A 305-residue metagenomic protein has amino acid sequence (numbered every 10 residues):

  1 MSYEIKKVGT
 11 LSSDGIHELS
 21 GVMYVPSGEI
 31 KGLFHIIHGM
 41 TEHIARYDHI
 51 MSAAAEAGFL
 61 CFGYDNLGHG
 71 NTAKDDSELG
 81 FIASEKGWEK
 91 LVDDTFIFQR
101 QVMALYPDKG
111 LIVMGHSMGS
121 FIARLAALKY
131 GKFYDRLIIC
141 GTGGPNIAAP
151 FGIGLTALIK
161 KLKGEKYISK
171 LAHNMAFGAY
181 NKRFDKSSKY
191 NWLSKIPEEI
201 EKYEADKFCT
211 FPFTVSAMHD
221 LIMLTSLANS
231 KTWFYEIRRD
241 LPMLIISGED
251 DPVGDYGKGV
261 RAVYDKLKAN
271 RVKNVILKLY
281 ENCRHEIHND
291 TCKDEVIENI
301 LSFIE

Functional and structural regions predicted by a protein language model:
M1-G28: N-terminal cap/lid segment of alpha/beta-hydrolase-fold proteins
H38-E42, S117-M118, E249-D250: Active-site glycine-rich loops that stabilize anionic/oxyanionic intermediates across multiple enzyme folds
R46, M51-S77: Conserved alpha/beta-hydrolase
A83-M103: Alpha/beta-hydrolase active-site loop
Y106-S117: Alpha/beta-hydrolase fold nucleophile elbow
A123-F208: Alpha/beta-hydrolase-fold enzymes
I245-S247: Short beta-strand/loop motif that positions the catalytic acidic residue of the alpha/beta-hydrolase fold
N270-E305: Catalytic active-site module of serine/aspartate enzymes centered on a nucleophile-bearing elbow/loop
